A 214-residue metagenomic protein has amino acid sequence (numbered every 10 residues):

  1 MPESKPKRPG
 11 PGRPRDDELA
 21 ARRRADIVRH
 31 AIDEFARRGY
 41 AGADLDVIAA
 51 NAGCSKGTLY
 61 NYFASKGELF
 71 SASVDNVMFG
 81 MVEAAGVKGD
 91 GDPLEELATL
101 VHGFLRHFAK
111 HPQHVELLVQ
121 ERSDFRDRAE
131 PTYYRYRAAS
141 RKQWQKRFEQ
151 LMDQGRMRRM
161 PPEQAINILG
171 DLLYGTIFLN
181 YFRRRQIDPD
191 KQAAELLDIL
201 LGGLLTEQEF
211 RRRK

Functional and structural regions predicted by a protein language model:
M1-R38, G42-C54, G67-E68: Basic, helix-initiating cap at the start of DNA-binding domains
R22-D33, R37, N51, A64 (+7 more regions): Alpha-helical structural segments
R37-A41, H111, Q154-G155: Short coil/turn segments at alpha/beta junctions that flank glycine-rich nucleotide-binding fingerprints
G57: Key DNA-contact positions within bacterial/archaeal DNA-binding proteins
F108-P131, L179: Amphipathic alpha-helical segments used for helix-helix packing
V119, E130, M152-D198, E207-K214: Hydrophobic/aromatic-rich alpha-helical bundle segments in the mid-to-C-terminal region
R147, I199-T206: C-terminal alpha-helix
